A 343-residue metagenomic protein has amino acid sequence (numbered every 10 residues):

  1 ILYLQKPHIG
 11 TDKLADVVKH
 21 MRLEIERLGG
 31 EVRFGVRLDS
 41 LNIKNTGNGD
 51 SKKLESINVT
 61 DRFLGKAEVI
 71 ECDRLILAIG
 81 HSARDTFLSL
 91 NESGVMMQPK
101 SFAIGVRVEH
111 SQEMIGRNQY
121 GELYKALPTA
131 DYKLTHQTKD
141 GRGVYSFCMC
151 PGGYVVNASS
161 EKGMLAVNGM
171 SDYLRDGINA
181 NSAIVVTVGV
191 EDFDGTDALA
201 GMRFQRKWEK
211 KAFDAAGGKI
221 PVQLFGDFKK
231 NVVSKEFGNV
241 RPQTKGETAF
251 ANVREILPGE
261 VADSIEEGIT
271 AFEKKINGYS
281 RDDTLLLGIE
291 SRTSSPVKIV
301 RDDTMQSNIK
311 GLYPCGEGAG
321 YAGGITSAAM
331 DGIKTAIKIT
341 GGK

Functional and structural regions predicted by a protein language model:
I1-K343: Residues forming the flavin
